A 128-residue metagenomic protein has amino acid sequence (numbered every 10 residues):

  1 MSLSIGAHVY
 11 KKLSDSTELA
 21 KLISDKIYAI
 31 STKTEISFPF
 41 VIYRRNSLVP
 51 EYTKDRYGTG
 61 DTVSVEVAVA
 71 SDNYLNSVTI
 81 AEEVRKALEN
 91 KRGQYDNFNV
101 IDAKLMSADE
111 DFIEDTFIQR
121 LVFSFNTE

Functional and structural regions predicted by a protein language model:
M1-Y57, L75, T79, K86 (+1 more regions): Small/polar-rich, solvent-exposed N-terminal microdomains that initiate assembly or binding
P39, V63, K104-M106: Short beta-strand or tight-loop elements that sit immediately N-terminal to catalytic metal-binding acidic residues
K54-G60, F112-E114: Short, solvent-exposed beta-strand/turn "edge" segments of beta-rich domains on protein surfaces
T59-D72, V84, F117-E128: Oligomerization/assembly interface segments of phage tail-like spikes and tubes
K86-E128: Acidic-leaning, charged glycine-interspersed low-complexity segments
